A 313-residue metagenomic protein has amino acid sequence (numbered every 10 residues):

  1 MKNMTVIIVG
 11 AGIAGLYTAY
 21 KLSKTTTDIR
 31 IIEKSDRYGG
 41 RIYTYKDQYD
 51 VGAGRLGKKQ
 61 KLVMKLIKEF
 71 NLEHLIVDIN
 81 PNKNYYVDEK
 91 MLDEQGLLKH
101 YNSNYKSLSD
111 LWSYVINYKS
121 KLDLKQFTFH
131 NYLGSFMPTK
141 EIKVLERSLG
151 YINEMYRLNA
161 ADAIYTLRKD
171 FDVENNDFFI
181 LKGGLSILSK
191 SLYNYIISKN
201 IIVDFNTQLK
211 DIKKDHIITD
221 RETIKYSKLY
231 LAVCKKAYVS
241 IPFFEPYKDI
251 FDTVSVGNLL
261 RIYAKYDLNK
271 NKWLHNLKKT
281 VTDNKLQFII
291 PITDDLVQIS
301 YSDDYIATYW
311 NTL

Functional and structural regions predicted by a protein language model:
M4-I31: N-terminal Rossmann-like FAD-binding beta1-loop-alpha1 element of flavoenzymes
I7-V9, I32, L209, I217 (+1 more regions): Short hydrophobic core segments
A14, R37, K236: Conserved Rossmann-like nucleotide-cofactor binding loop
S23-K46: Glycine-rich FAD pyrophosphate-binding loop
Q48-Y114: Dinucleotide-binding Rossmann-like beta1-alpha1 core, especially the glycine-rich loop that anchors the ADP
V63-Y85, K121, T139-S148, N271-K278: A short alpha-helix-loop-beta-strand transition element characteristic of N-terminal alpha/beta dinucleotide-binding
I116-T207, D215, A232, A237-P242: Active-site/ligand-binding neighborhood in enzyme catalytic cores
V233-L313: C-terminal segments that line or cap access tunnels to active or ligand-binding sites in enzymes and enzyme-associated
